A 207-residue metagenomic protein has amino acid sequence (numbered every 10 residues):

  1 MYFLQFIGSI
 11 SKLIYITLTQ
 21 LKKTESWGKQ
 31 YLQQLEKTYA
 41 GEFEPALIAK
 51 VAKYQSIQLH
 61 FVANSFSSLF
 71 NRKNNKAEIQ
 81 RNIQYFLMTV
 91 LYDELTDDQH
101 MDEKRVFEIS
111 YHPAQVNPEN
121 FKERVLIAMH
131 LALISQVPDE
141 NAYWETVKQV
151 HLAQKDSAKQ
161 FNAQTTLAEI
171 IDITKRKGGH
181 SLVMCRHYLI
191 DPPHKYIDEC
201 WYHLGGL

Functional and structural regions predicted by a protein language model:
M1-L87, L91: Conserved N-terminal diphosphate/IPP-binding helix and adjacent helical/loop segment of trans-prenyltransferase domains
F6-I10, I14, G28-Y31, L35 (+5 more regions): Generic structural signal of hydrophobic/aromatic residues within well-ordered alpha-helices of folded domains
L13-I16, G41, R72, P113-V116 (+2 more regions): Surface-exposed polar/charged interaction patches
T19-Q20, T38-P45, Y85, V106-F107 (+2 more regions): Short, mixed-charge, low-aromatic patches
I48-A63, N75-I79, N117-L207: All-alpha helical catalytic cores of prenyl diphosphate-utilizing isoprenoid enzymes
T89-V116: Aspartate-rich (DDxxD/NDxxD/DxxxD) Mg2+/diphosphate-binding motifs and their adjoining helix-loop segments
